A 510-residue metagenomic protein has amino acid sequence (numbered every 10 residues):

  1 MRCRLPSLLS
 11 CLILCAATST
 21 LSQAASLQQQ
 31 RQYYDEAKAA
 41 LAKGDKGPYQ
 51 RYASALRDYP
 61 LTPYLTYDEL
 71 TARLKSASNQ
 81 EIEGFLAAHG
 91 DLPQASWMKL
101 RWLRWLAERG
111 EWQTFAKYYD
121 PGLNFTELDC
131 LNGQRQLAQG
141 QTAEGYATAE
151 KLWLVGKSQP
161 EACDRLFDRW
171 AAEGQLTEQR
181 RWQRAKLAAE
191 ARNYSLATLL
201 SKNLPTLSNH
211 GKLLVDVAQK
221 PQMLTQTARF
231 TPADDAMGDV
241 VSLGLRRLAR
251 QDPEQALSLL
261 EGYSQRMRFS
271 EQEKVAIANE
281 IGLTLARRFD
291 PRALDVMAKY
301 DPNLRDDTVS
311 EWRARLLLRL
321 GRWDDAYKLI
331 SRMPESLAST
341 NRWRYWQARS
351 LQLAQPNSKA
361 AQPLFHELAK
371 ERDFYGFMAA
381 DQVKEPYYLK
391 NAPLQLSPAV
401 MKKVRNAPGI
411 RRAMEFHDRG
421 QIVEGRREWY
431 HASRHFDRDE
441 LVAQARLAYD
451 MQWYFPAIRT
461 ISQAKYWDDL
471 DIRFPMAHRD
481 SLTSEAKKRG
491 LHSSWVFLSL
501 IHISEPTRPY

Functional and structural regions predicted by a protein language model:
L9-S19: Bacterial N-terminal signal peptides
A25-Y33, D45, R57-Y64, S76-A77 (+19 more regions): Generic helix N-cap/helix-start motif at coil->alpha-helix transitions
K38-G47, R73-N79, R104-Q113, T142-A143 (+6 more regions): Helix-turn-helix repeat elements of alpha-solenoid scaffolds
A39, D68, A72, W105 (+8 more regions): Residue-level signature for tetratricopeptide repeat
P48-Y52, S78-A87, W112-P121, A143-L154 (+10 more regions): Alpha-helical repeat scaffolds
L70-T71, K99-R104, A278-R287, M297-R322 (+1 more regions): Alpha-helical adaptor scaffolds
Q463-F497: Export/targeting segments at the very N-terminus of extracytoplasmic proteins
H502-Y510: Single conserved hydrophobic/aromatic residue that forms the stacking wall/gate of nucleotide- or nucleobase-binding
